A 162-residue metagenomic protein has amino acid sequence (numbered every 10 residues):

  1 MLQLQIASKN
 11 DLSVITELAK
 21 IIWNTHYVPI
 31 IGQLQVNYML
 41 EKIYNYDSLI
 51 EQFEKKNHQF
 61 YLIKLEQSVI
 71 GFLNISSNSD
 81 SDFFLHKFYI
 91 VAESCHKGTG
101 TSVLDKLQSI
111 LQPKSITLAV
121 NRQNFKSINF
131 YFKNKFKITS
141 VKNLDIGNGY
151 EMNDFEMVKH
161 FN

Functional and structural regions predicted by a protein language model:
M1-L4: Extreme N-terminal starter segment of soluble prokaryotic enzymes
I6-L12, E17-C95, T101-I110, N143-L144 (+1 more regions): Acetyl-CoA-dependent GNAT
K114-I128, F132-K137, V141-N162: C-terminal "cap" of GNAT-fold acetyltransferases
